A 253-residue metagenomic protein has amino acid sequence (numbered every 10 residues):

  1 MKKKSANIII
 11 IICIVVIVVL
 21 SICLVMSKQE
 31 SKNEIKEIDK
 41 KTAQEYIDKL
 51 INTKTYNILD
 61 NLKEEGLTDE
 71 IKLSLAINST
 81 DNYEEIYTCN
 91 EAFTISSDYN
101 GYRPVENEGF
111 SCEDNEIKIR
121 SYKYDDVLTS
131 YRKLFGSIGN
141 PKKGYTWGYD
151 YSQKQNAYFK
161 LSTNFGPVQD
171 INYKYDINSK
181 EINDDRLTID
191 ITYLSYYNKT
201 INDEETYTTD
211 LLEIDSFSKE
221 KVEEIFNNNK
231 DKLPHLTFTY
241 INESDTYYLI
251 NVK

Functional and structural regions predicted by a protein language model:
M1-I14, V25-M26: N-terminal Sec-pathway targeting helices
I17-L20: Helical transmembrane-bundle signal
I22-N33: Hydrophobic single-pass membrane-insertion segments
S31-K253: Mature, Sec-exported extracytoplasmic domains of Gram-positive
